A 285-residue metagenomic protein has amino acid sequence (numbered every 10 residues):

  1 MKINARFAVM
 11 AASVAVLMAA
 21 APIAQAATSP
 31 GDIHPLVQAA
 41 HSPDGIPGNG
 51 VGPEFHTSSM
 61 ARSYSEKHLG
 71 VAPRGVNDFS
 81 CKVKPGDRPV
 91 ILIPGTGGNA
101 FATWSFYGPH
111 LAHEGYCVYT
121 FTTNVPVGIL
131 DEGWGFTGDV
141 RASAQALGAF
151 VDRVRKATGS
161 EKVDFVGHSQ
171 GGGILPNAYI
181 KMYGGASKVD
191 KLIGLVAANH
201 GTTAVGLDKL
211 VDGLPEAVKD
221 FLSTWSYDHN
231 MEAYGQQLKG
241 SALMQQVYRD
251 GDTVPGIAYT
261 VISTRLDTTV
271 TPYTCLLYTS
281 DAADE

Functional and structural regions predicted by a protein language model:
K2-H110: Flexible, membrane-associating and regulatory peripheral segments of lipid-active enzymes
P94, S143-V247: Serine-dependent carboxylesterase/thioesterase catalytic core of lipase-like alpha/beta-hydrolase/SGNH enzymes
A112-I129: Conserved alpha/beta-hydrolase
L130-A146: Catalytic nucleophile-loop/oxyanion-hole region of alpha/beta-hydrolase and closely related hydrolase-like folds
V261-S263: Short beta-strand/loop motif that positions the catalytic acidic residue of the alpha/beta-hydrolase fold
L266-V270: Acidic catalytic loop of the alpha/beta-hydrolase fold
T271-L277: Short alpha-helix in the alpha/beta-hydrolase fold that links the catalytic acid
Y278-E285: Conserved small/polar residues in nucleotide/adenosyl-binding loops
